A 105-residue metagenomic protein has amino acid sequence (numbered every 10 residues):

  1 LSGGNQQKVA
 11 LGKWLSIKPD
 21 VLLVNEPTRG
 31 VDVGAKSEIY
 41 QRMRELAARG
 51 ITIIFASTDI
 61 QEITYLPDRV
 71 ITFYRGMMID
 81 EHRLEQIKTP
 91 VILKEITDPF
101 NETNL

Functional and structural regions predicted by a protein language model:
L1-L105: Glycine-rich phosphate-binding loops of nucleotide-dependent enzymes
